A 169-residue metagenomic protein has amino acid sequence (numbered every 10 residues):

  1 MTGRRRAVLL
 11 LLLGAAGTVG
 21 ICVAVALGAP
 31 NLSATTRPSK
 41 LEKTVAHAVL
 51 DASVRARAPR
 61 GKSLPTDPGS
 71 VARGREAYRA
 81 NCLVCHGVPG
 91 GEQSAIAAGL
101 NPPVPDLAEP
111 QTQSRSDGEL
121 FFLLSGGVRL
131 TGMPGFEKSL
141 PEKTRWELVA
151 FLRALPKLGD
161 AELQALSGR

Functional and structural regions predicted by a protein language model:
T2-A72, R115, E137-F151, R169: Periplasmic c-type cytochrome electron-transfer domains
P68-G91, L120-F122, G126, L148: Sequence/structural segment immediately N-terminal to covalent heme-attachment motifs in c-type and related
A77, L140, L158-G159: Short sequence/structural segments immediately N-terminal
H86, R153-P156: Protein kinase-like catalytic domain
G91-E92, E142: Short, non-ligating residues that shape and space the ligands of small metal-coordination modules and catalytic
S94-L100, L163: Short cysteine/histidine-rich zinc-coordinating motifs and their immediately flanking basic loops
G99-R153: Extracytoplasmic electron-transfer domains, predominantly the class I c-type cytochrome c fold
G159-R169: Extracytoplasmic/periplasmic copper-protein system
